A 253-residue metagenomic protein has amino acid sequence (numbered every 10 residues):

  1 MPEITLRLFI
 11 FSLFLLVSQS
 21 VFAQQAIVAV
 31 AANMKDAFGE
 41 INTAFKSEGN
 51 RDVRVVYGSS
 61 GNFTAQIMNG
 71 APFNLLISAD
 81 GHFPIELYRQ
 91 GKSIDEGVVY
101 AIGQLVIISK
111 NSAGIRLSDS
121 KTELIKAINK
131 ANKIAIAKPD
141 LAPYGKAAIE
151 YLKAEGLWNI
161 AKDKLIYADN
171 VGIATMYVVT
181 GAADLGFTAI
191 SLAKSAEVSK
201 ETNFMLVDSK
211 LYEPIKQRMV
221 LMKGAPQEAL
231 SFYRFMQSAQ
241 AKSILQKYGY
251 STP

Functional and structural regions predicted by a protein language model:
M1-I10: Bacterial N-terminal signal peptides that target proteins for export
F11-L15: Hydrophobic helical h-region of N-terminal Sec-dependent signal peptides in bacterial secretory/periplasmic proteins
V17-A23: Sec/Tat signal peptide C-region and signal peptidase I cleavage site
A23-N50, R54-V56, G61, A65-A71 (+4 more regions): Exported/periplasmic ABC-transporter solute-binding proteins
E96: Active-site phosphate-binding/coordination module
